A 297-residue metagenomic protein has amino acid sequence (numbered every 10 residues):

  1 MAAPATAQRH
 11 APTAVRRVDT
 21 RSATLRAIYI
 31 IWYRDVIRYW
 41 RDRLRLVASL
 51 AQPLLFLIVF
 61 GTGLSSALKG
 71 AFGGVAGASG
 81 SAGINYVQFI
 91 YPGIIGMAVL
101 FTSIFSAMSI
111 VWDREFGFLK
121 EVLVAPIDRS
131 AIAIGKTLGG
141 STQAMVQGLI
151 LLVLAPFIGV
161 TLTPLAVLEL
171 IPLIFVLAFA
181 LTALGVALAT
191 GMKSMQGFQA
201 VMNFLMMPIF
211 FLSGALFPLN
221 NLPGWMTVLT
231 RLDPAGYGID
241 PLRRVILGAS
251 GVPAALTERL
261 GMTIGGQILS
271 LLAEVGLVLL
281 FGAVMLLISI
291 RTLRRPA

Functional and structural regions predicted by a protein language model:
A2-A11, I246, I264-A297: Junction motif at the cytosolic side of a transmembrane helix
A2-A7, R26-Y33, F217-M262, Q267 (+1 more regions): Short hydrophobic, aromatic-rich alpha-helical segments embedded in or entering the lipid bilayer of multi-pass
H10-Q52: Aromatic- and glycine-rich beta-strand/loop motifs that create alpha-glucan
V15-V18, L44, L57, Q88-F89 (+4 more regions): Short alpha-helical transmembrane interface motifs in multi-pass membrane proteins
R41-G70, V87-T102, Q147, L205-F211 (+1 more regions): Hydrophobic alpha-helical transmembrane segments of multi-pass membrane transport/permease proteins
L55-F60, A82-I158, G185, F210: Hydrophobic alpha-helical transmembrane segments of multi-pass membrane transport proteins
T62-A67, A180, A189-D240, V245: Transmembrane helix segments
R129-N203, M207-I209, Q267-I290: Alpha-helical transmembrane segments and their short interhelical loops
